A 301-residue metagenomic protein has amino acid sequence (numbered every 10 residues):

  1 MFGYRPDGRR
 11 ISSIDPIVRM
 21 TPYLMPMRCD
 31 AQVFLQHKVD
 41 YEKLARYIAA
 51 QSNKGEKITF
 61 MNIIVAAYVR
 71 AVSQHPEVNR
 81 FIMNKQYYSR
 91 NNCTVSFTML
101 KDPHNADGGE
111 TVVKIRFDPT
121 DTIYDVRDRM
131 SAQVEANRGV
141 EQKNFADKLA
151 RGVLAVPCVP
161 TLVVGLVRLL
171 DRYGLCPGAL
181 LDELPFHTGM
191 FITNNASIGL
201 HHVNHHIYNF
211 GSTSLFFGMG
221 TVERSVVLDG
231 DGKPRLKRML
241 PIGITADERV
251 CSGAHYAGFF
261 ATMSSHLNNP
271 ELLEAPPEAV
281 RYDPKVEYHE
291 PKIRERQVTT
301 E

Functional and structural regions predicted by a protein language model:
M1-E301: C-terminal catalytic/motor cores of large multi-domain enzyme assemblies
